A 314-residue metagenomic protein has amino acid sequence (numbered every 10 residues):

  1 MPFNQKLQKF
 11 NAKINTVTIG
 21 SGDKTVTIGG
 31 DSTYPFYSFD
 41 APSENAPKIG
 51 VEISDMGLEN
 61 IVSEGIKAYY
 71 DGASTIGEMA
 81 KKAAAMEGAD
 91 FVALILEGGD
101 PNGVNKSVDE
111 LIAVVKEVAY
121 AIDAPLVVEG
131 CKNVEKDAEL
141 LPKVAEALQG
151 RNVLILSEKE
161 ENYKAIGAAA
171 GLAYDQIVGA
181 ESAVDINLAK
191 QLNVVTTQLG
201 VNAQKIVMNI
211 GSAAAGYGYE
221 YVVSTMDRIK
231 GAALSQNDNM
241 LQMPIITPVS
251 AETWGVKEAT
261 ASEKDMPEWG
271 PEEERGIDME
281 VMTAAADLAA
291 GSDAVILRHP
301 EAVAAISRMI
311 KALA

Functional and structural regions predicted by a protein language model:
M1-Y70: N-terminal amphipathic alpha-helix/helix-capping segment at the start of soluble metabolic enzymes
N45-I49, G88-D90, I122-L126, Q149-V153 (+4 more regions): Short, well-ordered coil/turn segments that N-cap beta-strands
K48-E78, K82, G103-K106, G130-V134 (+3 more regions): Active-site mouth loops of central-metabolism enzymes
E52-M56, V92-G99, G211, P248-A251: Short loop/turn segments at strand-loop or loop-helix junctions that form parts of catalytic or ligand-binding pockets
N60-K67, G88-E117, I122, V128-E135 (+1 more regions): Glycine-rich, proline-tolerant flexible connector loops at the mouths of alpha/beta enzymes
A84-E87, A113-A121, P142-Q149, I166-Y174 (+1 more regions): Acidic (Asp/Glu)-rich catalytic clusters
A93, V104, P125-K136, R151-Y163 (+2 more regions): Catalytic beta/alpha-barrel core
E161-M309: Catalytic alpha/beta core domains of metabolic enzymes, predominantly
